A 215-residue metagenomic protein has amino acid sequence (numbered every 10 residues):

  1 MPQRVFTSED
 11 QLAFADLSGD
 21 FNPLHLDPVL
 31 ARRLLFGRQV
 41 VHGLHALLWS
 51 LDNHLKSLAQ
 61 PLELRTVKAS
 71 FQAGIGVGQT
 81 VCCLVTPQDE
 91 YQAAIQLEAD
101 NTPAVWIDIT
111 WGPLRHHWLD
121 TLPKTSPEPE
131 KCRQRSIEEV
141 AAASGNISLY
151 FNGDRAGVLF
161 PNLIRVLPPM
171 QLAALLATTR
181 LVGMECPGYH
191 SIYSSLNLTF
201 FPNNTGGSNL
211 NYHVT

Functional and structural regions predicted by a protein language model:
M1-E63, L114-N197: Hot-dog-fold acyl-thioester-processing enzymes
M1-Q3, A59, L64-E139, L196-T215: HotDog/MaoC-like acyl-thioester-processing domains
